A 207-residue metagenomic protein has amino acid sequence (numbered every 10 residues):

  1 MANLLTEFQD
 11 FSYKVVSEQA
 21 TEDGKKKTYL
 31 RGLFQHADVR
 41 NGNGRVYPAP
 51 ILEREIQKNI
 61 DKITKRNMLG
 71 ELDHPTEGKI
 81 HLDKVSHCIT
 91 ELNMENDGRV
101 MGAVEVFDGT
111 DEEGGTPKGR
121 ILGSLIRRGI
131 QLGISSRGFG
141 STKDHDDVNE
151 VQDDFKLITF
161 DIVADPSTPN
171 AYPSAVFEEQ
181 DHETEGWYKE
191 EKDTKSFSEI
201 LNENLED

Functional and structural regions predicted by a protein language model:
M1-T64, E185-E199, E203-E206: Polar/acidic, low-complexity leader/linker segments enriched in S/T/G and N/D
E7-D10, K14-V16, I89-D193: Residue microenvironments linked to proteolytic maturation and disulfide-stabilized extracellular modules
K27-R31, N67-L69, R99, G133 (+1 more regions): A residue-level signal for beta-strand positions that form part of recognition/binding surfaces within mature
F34-H36, E71-L72, V104, A164: Pocket-edge structural micro-motifs
F34-R40, D73-E77, R137-H145: Short, flexible beta-strand-to-coil junctions
H36-R45, T76-H81, G109-G115: Short, surface-exposed beta-strand/loop "edge" segments at domain boundaries and coil↔beta transitions
K58-I60, T64-I80, I134: Short conserved beta-strand and strand-loop elements enriched in small hydrophobics with frequent Asp/Gly
K84-V85: Extracellular-facing segments of soluble proteins and assemblies that are Gly/Ser/Thr-biased and enriched in aromatics
